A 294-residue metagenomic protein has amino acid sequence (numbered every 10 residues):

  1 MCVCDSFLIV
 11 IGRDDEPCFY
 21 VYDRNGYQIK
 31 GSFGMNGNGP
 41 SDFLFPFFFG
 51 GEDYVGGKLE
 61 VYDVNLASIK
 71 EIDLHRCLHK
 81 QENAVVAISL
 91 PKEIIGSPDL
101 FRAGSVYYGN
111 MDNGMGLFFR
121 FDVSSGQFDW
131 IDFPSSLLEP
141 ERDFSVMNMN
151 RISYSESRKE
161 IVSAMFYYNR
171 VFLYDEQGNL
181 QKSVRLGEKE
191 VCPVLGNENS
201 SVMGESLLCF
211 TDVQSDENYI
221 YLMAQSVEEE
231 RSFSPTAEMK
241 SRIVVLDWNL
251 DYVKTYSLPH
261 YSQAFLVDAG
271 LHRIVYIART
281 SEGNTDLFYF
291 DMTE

Functional and structural regions predicted by a protein language model:
M1-C18, Y219-V227: Beta-strand-rich domains and repeat architectures in extracellular enzymes and scaffolds, especially beta-propellers
M1-C4, F47-V55, S97-A103, S145-K159 (+2 more regions): Structural signature of eukaryotic scaffold interfaces centered on beta-propeller domains
L8, L59, V106-Y107, I161 (+2 more regions): Hydrophobic beta-strand positions that form the internal "hydrophobic ladder" of WD40/Gbeta-like beta-propeller blades
Q28-E60, V64, V86-S89, P140-E141 (+1 more regions): Blade-loop segments of beta-propeller domains
G39-D42, E188-N199, W248-A269: Conserved blade-ending motifs and adjacent loop-strand segments that build the rim/top face of beta-propeller domains
N65-S68, I72-V106, N110, L137-L138: Asp-box/WD-like beta-propeller blade repeats and closely related beta-sheet repeat scaffolds
R120-D122, P235-L250, Y289-M292: Beta-propeller blade signature
L222-M239, T285-F288: Short, conserved, GDST-rich strand-edge loop motifs in beta-rich repeat architectures
